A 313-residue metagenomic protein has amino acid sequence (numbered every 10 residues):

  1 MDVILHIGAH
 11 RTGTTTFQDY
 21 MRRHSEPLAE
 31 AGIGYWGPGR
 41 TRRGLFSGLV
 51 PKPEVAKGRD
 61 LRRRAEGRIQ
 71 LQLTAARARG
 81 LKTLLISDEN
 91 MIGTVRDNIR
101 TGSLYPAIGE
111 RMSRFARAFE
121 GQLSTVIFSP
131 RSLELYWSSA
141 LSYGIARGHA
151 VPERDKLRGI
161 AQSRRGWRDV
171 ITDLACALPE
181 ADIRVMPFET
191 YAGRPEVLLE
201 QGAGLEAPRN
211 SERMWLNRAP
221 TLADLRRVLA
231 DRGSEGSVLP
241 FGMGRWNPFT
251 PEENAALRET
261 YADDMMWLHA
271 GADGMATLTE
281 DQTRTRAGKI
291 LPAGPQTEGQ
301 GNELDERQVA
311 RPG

Functional and structural regions predicted by a protein language model:
M1-G313: Anion-recognition interface
